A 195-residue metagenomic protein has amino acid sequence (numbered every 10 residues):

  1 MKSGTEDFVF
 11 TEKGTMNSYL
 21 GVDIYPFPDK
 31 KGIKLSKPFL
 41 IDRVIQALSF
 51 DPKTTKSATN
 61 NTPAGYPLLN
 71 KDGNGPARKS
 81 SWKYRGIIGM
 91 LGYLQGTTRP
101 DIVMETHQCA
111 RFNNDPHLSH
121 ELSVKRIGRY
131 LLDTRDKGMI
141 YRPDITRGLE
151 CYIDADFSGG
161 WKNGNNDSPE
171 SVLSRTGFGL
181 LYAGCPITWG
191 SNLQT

Functional and structural regions predicted by a protein language model:
M1-I41, Q46-L48, G128, L132-T134 (+1 more regions): Polymerase palm active-site segment centered on the conserved acidic dipeptide of motif C
K31, I41-T195: Divalent metal-binding acidic/histidine catalytic loops
